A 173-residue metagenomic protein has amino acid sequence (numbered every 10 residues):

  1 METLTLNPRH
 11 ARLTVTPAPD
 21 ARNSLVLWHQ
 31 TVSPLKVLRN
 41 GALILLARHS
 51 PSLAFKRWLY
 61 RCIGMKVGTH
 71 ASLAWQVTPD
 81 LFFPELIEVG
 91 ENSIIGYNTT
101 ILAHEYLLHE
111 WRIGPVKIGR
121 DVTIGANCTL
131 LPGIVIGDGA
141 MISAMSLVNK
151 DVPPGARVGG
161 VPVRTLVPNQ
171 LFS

Functional and structural regions predicted by a protein language model:
M1-M65, G139, V161-S173: Terminal amphipathic alpha-helical/low-complexity segments used for targeting or macromolecular assembly
K66-V67, A71-L166: Structural signal for interior beta-strand "rungs" in well-ordered beta-sheet cores of soluble enzyme domains
